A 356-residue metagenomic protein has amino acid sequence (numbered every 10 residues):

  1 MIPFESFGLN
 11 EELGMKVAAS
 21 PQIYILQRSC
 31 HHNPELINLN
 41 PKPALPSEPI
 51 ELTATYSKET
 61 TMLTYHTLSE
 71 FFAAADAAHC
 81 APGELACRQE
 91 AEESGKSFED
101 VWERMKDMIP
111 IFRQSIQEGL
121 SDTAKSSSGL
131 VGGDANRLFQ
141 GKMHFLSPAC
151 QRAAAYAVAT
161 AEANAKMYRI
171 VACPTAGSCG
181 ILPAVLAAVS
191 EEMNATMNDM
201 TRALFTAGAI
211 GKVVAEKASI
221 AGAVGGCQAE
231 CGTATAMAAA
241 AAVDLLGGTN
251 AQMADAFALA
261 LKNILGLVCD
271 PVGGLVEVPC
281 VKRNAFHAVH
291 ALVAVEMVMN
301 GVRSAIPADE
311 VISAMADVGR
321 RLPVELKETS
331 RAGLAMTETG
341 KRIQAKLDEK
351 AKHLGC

Functional and structural regions predicted by a protein language model:
F4-S6, L13-P21, R28-L36, P41: N-terminal amphipathic/hydrophobic targeting modules at extreme N-termini, encompassing cleavable Sec/SRP-type signal
E35, K42-T61: Short, Lys/Arg-enriched N-terminal segments with co-localized hydrophobic residues within the first ~10-30 amino acids
E59-Y168, E191-E192, G301, A308-C356: Generic N-terminal targeting/processing segments that precede catalytic cores or assembly contacts
S147-N164, D199-A218, N263-P271, S330: Acidic-glycine-rich active-site phosphate/pyrophosphate-binding loop
M167-V185, A229-A234: Conserved phosphate/anionic-ligand binding catalytic regions in large, soluble enzymes, centered on
P183-N194, A239-G247: Alpha-helical support elements that line or immediately flank enzyme active sites and cofactor-binding pockets
F205-A241, I264-H290: A structural-propensity feature for long, helix-poor, extended segments
D244-C356: Functionally critical mobile loop/hinge segments
